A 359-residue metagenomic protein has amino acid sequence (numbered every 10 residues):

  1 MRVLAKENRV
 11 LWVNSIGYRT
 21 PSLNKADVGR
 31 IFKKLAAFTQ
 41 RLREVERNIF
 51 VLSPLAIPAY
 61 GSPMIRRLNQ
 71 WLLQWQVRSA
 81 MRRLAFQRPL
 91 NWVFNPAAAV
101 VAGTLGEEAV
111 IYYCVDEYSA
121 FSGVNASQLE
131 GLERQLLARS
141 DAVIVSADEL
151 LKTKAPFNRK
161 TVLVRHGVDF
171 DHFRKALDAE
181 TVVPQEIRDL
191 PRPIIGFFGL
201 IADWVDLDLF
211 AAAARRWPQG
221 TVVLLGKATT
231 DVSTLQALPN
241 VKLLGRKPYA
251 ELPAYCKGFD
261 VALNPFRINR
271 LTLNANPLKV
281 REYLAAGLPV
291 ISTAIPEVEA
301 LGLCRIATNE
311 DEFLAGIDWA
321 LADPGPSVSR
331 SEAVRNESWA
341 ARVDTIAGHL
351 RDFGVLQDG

Functional and structural regions predicted by a protein language model:
W75-R82, G103, N125-V143: Membrane-proximal helix-turn-helix segments that form the acceptor-binding/catalytic region of lipid-linked
S140-L163: A short, active-site helix/loop in glycosyltransferases that binds the activated sugar's phosphate group
E149, V164-A179: Carbohydrate-associated surface elements
I187-V205, F210-A214, L225, R335: Conserved donor-binding/catalytic core segment of Leloir-type glycosyltransferases
V205, A250, A254-Y255, A262-A285 (+1 more regions): Nucleotide-sugar-dependent
D231-P253: Nucleotide-activated donor-binding/catalytic signature segment of Leloir-type glycosyltransferases, i.e., the conserved
V298-W319: Change "using UDP/GDP/dTDP sugars" to "using nucleotide sugars
P324-F353: A charged, aromatic-enriched C-terminal amphipathic alpha-helix characteristic of glycosyltransferases across folds
